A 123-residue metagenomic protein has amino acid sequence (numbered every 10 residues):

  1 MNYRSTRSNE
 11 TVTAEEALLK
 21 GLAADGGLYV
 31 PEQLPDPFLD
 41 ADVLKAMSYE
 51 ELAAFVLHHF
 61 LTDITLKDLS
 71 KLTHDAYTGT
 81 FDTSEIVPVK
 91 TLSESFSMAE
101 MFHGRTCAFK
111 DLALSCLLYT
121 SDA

Functional and structural regions predicted by a protein language model:
M1-D25: Charged, compositionally biased N-terminal leader segments and the immediate start of the first structured element
A17, F55, C116: Alpha-helical scaffold segments in soluble metabolic enzymes
D25-C107: Small-residue-rich anion-binding loops in enzyme active sites
Y49-E50, C116-L118: Short, low-complexity, polar/charged sequence segments that are solvent-exposed and flexible
H103-L117: A glycine-rich, Thr/Ser-enriched phosphate-binding loop motif common to dinucleotide/cofactor-binding enzymes
Y119-A123: Conserved small/polar residues in nucleotide/adenosyl-binding loops
